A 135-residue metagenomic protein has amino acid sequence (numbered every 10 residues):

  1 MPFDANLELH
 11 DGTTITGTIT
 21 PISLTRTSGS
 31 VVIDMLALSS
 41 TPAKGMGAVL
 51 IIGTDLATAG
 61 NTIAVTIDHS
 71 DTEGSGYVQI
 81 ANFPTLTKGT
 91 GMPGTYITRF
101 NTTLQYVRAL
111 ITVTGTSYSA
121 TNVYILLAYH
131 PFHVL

Functional and structural regions predicted by a protein language model:
M1-G17, T114-L135: C-terminal interaction-tip segments
M1-T41: Solvent-exposed, flexible loop/coil segments flanking beta-strands in beta-rich domains
I33-M35, M92-N101: Exposed aromatic-hydrophobic patches
A37-L38, A48-A57: Short amphipathic, basic-aromatic surface patches that mediate peripheral association with negatively charged
M46-L50, F100-A120: Noncatalytic modules at the cell exterior or secretory-pathway interfaces, chiefly beta-strand-rich lectin/adhesion
G53-T62, G115-S119: Extended, low-complexity, turn-rich repeat/linker tracts enriched in Gly/Pro/Ser/Thr and Asp/Glu that occur
A59-G74: Short, surface-exposed beta-strand/strand-loop-strand elements in extracellular ectodomains
Q79-G89: Solvent-exposed serine/threonine-rich low-complexity stretches and specific carbohydrate-binding patches
